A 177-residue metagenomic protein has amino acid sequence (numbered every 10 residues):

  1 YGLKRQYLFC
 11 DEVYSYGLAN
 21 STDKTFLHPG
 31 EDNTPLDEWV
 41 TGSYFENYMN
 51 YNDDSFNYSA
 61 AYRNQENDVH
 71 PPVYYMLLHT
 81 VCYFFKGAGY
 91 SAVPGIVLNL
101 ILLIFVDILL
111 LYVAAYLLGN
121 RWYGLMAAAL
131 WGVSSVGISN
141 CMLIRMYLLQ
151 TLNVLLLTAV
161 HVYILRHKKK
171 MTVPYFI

Functional and structural regions predicted by a protein language model:
Y1-Y14, P29-L36: Helix-to-loop transition at the C-terminal end of transmembrane segments
G2, T80, F84, L109 (+2 more regions): Hydrophobic membrane-targeting alpha-helices
N20-H70, C82-A88: Interfacial juxtamembrane loops and adjacent helix segments that form the catalytic/substrate-binding surfaces
P94-L118, L156: Transmembrane-helix motifs of polytopic, lipid-linked glycan transferases
L117-L118, L157-Y175: Membrane-interface transmembrane helices that cradle and orient dolichyl/undecaprenyl
A127-G132: Short helix- or helix-capping micro-motifs that position conserved polar/aromatic residues at function-defining sites
M142-Y147: Short acidic/glycine- and proline-prone juxtamembrane loop motifs at membrane-interface regions of multi-pass membrane
L149-N153: Conserved catalytic motifs of ABC-family nucleotide-binding domains
